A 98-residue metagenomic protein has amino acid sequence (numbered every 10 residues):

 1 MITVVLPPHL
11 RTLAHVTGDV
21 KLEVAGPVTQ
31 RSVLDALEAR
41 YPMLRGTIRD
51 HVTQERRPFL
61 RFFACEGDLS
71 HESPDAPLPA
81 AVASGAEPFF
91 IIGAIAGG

Functional and structural regions predicted by a protein language model:
M1-G97: Ubiquitin-like/PB1-type beta-grasp interaction modules and other compact soluble beta-rich domains
